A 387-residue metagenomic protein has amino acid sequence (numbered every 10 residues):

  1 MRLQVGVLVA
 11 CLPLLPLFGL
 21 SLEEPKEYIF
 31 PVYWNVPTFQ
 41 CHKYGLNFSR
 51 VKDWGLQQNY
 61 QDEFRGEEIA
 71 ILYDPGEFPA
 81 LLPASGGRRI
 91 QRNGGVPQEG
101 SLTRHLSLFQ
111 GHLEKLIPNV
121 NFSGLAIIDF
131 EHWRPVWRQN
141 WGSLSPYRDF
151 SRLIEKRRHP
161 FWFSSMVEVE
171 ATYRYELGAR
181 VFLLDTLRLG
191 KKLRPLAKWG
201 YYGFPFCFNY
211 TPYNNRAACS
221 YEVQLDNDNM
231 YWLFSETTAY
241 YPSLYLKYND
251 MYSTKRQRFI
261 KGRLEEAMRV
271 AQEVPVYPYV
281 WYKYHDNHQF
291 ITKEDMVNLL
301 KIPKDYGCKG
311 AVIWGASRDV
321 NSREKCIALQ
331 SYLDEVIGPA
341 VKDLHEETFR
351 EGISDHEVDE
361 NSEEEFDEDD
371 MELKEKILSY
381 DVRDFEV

Functional and structural regions predicted by a protein language model:
R2-V5, V9-I29, E346-D355, S379-V387: N-terminal signal peptide
P13-G66, Q91-E99: N-terminal module-boundary/linker segments of secreted carbohydrate-active enzymes
G55-Q57, H112, A218-Y231, I260-A267 (+1 more regions): Alpha-helical scaffolding within the catalytic cores of extracellular/periplasmic polymer-degrading hydrolases
R89-V96, N140-E176: A solvent-exposed, charged loop/short amphipathic helix patch at secondary-structure junctions
I128, Y240, P303, A311: Conserved, mostly hydrophobic/aromatic
V167-D226, A271-H285: Aromatic-lined carbohydrate-recognition surfaces of secreted/lumenal glycan-active proteins
S235-H285: Glycoside hydrolase catalytic-domain groove-lining segments
F290, I302, A316-V387: Aromatic-rich peripheral "rim/lid" segments of glycoside hydrolase catalytic domains that contact and position glycan
